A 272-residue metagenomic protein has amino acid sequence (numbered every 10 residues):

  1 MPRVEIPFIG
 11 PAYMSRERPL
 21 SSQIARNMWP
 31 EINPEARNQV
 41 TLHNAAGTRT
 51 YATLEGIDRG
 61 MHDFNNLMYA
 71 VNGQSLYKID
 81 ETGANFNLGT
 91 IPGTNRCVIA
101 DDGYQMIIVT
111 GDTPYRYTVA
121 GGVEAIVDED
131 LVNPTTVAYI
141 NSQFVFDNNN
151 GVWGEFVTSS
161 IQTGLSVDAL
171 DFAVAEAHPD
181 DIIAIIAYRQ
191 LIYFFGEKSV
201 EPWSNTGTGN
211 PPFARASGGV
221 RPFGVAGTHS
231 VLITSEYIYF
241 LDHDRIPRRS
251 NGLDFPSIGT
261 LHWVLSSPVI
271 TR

Functional and structural regions predicted by a protein language model:
M1-N85, P134-E197, E201-W203, G207-T208: N-terminal beta-propeller domains
P2-A12, Y104, V127-D128, V137 (+2 more regions): Beta-sheet-dominated scaffold domains
Y51-E55, L88-P92, I126-L131, V174-A177 (+1 more regions): Surface loop/turn motifs at the tips and blade-to-blade linkers of beta-strand repeat domains
Y77, Y115-R116, E201, R248: WD40 beta-propeller blade core
T82-I108: A broadly used, surface-exposed interaction patch
N85, V119-D130, G164-D168, G209-A216: A short alpha->loop->secondary-structure connector
V98-A138, V145-F146: Hydrophobic or amphipathic alpha-helical targeting/insertion segments
T113-P114, G151-W153, R245-R248: Short glycine/acidic-enriched loop and turn motifs that connect beta-strands
